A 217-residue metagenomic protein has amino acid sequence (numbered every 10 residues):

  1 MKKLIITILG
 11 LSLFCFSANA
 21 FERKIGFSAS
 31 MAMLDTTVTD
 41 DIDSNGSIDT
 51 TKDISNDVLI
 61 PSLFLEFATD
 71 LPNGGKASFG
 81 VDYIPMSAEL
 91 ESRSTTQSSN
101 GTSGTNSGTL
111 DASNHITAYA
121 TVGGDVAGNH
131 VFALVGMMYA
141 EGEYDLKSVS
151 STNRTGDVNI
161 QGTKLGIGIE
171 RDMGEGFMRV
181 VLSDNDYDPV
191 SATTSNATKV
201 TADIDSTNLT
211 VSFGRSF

Functional and structural regions predicted by a protein language model:
M1-K24, F217: Cleavable N-terminal export/targeting peptides
F21-I25, N73-A77, I116, A127-V131 (+3 more regions): Outer-envelope beta-barrel architecture signal
F21-R23, D40, V122: N-terminal secretory/membrane-targeting helices
R23-D35: Short N-terminal segments immediately surrounding and downstream of signal-peptide cleavage
A29-M31, P61-T69, V81, A118-G124 (+3 more regions): Residues on the lipid-exposed face of transmembrane beta-strands in outer-membrane beta-barrel proteins
M33-L59, Y83-I116, M137-K164, L182-N208: Extracellular/periplasm-exposed beta-strand and loop segments of Gram-negative cell-envelope proteins, dominated by
D70, T109-A112, V122-A127: Short, charge-rich binding segments
G75-P85: Short, well-structured hydrophobic secondary-structure segments
